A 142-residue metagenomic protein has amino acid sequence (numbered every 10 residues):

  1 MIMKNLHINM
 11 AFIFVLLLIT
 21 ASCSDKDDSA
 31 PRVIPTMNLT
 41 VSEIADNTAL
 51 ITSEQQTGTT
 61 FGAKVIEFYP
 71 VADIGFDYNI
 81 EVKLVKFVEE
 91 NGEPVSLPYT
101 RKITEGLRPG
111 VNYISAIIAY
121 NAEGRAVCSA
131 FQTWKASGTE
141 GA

Functional and structural regions predicted by a protein language model:
M1-A21: Sec-dependent bacterial lipoprotein signal peptides
L17-N47, T133-G141: Bacterial Sec-dependent N-terminal signal peptides
N38, L50-T52, I114-A116: Beta-strand secondary-structure signal
N47-T60: Conserved aromatic anchor
G62-I66, S129: Beta-strand acidic-aromatic groove motif in beta-rich domains, primarily in extracellular
V65-R108: Recognizes extended acidic, P/S/T-rich segments that occur within or adjacent to Ig-like beta-sandwich modules
T104-V127: Beta-strand-rich modules
A119-N121, S129-G138: Repeat-associated, polar segments at repeat-unit boundaries in modular proteins
